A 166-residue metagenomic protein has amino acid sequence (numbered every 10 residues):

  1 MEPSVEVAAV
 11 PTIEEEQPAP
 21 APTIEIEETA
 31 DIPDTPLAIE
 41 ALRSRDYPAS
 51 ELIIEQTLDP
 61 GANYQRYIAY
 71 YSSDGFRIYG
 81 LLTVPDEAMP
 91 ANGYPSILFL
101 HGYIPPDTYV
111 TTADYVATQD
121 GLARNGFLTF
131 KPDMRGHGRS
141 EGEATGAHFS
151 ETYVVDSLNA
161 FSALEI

Functional and structural regions predicted by a protein language model:
M1-T35: Ser/Thr-rich, Proline-interspersed low-complexity disordered segments
L42-N92: N-terminal cap/lid segment of alpha/beta-hydrolase-fold proteins
R77, G93-P95, N125-T129: Loop/turn elements at helix/coil->beta-strand transitions in domains of secreted/extracellular proteins
D86, Y103, D133-H137: Short beta-to-alpha linker loops that shape the active-site pocket of alpha/beta-hydrolase fold enzymes
A91-I104: Short beta-strand element of the alpha/beta-hydrolase
T111-K131: Short amphipathic alpha-helix adjacent to the substrate-entry channel of hydrolases
G136-H148: Glycine-rich "HGGG/HGxG" loop immediately N-terminal to the catalytic nucleophile of the alpha/beta-hydrolase
A147-I166: Alpha/beta-hydrolase active-site loop
